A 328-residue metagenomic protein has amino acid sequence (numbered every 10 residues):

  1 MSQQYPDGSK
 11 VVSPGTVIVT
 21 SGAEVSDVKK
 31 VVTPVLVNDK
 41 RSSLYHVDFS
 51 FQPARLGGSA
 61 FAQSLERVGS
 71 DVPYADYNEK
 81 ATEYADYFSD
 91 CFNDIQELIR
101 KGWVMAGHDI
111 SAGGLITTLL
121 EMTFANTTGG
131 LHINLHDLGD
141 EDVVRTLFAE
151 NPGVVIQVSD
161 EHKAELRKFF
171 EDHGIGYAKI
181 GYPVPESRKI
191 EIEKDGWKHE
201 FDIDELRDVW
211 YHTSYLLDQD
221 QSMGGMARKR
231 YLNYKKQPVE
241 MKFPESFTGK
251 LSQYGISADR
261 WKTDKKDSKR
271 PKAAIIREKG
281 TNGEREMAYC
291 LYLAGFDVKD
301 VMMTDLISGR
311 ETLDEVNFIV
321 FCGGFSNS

Functional and structural regions predicted by a protein language model:
M1-F148, H162-K272, G280: Intein/HINT protein-splicing elements and their conserved insertion hotspots or analogous self-processing inserts
M1-K10, G283, N317-S328: Long, structured ligand/cofactor-binding scaffold of large enzymes
M122-G129, R285-V301: Short helix-loop-beta junction
V155-S159: Short hydrophobic/aromatic beta-strand micro-patches that form the beta-sheet surface supporting nucleotide- or nucleic
A274-G283, Y289: Glycine- and acidic-residue-enriched helix-capping/strand-helix junction motifs
C290-L293, V298-S328: Flexible gly/pro-rich beta->alpha loop and the following alpha-helix that scaffold active-site loops
